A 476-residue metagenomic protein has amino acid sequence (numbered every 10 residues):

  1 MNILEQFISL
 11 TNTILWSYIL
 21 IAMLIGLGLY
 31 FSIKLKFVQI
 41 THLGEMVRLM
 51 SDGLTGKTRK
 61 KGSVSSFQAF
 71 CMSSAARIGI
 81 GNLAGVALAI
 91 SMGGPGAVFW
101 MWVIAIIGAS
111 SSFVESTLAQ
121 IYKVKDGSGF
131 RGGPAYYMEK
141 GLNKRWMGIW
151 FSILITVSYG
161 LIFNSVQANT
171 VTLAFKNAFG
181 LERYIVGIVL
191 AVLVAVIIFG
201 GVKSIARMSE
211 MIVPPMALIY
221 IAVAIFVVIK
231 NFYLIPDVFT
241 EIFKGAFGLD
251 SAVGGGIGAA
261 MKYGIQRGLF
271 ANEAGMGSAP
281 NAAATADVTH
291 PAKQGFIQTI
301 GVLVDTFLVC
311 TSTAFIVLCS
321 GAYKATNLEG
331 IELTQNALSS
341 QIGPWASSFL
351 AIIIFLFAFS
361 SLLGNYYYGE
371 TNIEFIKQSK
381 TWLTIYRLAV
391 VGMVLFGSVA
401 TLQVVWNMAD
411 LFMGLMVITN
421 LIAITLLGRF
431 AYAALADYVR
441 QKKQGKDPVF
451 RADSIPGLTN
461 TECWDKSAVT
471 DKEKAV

Functional and structural regions predicted by a protein language model:
M1-I80, S91-G96, L395, L426 (+2 more regions): N-terminal alpha-helical transmembrane segments of multi-pass membrane transport and channel/translocase proteins
I3, K34-Q39, G81-V86, P95 (+6 more regions): Transmembrane helix-loop junctions in multi-pass membrane proteins
S9-R48, S91-S128, V304-S312, L411-L421: Extracellular loop-to-transmembrane helix junctions
M23-Y30, K34-V47, N169-F175, L181-K230 (+2 more regions): Membrane-interface loop-to-helix entry segments
L27, F31-S32, I104-S128, P134-I198 (+1 more regions): Helix-loop-helix module between adjacent transmembrane segments
F37-V64, L88-V98, W102, S110-L142 (+4 more regions): Flexible loop linkers connecting adjacent transmembrane helices in multi-pass alpha-helical membrane transporters
T58-S91, L118-I121, G127-A135, E139 (+3 more regions): Alpha-helical membrane segments and immediately flanking helix-loop junctions that form or couple to the substrate/ion
F113-Y122, G127, V223-E241, L249-G255 (+2 more regions): Extracellular/periplasmic helix-exit of transmembrane alpha-helices
